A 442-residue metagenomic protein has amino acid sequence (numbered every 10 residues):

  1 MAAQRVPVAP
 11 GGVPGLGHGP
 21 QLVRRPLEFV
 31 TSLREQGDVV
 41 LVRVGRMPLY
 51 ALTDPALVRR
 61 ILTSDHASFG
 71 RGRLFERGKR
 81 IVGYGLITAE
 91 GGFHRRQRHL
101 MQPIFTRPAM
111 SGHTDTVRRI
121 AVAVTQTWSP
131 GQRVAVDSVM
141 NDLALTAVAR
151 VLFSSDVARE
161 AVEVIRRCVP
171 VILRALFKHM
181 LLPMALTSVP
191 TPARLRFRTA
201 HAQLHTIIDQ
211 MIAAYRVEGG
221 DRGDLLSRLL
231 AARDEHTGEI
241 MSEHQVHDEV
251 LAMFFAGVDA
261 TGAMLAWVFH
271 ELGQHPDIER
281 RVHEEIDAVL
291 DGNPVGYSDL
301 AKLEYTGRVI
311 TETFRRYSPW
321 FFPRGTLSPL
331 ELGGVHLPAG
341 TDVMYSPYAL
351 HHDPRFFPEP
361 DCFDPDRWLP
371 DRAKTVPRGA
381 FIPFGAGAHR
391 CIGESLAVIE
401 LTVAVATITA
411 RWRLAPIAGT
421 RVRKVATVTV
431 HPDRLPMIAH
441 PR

Functional and structural regions predicted by a protein language model:
M1-P7, G70-G78, A89, F93 (+2 more regions): Cytochrome P450 heme-thiolate monooxygenase catalytic core
M1-R96, S111, D115-A123, R159 (+3 more regions): N-terminal membrane-proximal hinge/A-helix region immediately C-terminal to the signal-anchor transmembrane segment
R5-G12, T114, R118, R166 (+10 more regions): Cytochrome P450 I-helix active-site segment
L16-G37, T206, N293-G333, P354: Conserved cytochrome P450 K-helix E-x-x-R motif and the immediately C-terminal K′/meander segment
D54, G257, G340: Short, conserved phosphate/pyrophosphate- and ester-handling motifs at nucleotide-, phospho-/glycolipid
A67, Y345-A373: Conserved cytochrome P450 K-helix/beta-meander segment immediately N-terminal to the heme-binding cysteine loop
A260-E285, E394-W412: Cytochrome P450 catalytic-core helices
